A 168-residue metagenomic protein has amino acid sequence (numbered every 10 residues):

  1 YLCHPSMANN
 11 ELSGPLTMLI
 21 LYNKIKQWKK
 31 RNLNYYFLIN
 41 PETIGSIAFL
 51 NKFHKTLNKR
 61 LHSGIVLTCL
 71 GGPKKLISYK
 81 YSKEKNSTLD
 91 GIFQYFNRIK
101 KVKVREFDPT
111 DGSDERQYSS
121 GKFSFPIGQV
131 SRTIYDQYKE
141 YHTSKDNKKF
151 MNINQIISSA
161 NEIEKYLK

Functional and structural regions predicted by a protein language model:
Y1-D90, R105-Q117: Acidic/histidine-rich catalytic neighborhood of metal-dependent amide-processing enzymes
N23, K139-K168: His/Asp/Glu-rich mid-to-C-terminal helical/loop segments that flank catalytic regions of hydrolases
K26-K30, H54-K55, Q94-V102, F123 (+1 more regions): Generic secondary-structure signature for well-ordered alpha-helical cores
D90, Q94-R105, D111, P126-G128: Acidic-enriched catalytic cores of C-N bond-cleaving enzymes acting on peptides and small amides
D111, F123, I156-A160: Hydrophobic alpha-helical segments and helix-packing faces
G112-F150: Zn-dependent metallopeptidase/amidohydrolase metal-coordination segment
